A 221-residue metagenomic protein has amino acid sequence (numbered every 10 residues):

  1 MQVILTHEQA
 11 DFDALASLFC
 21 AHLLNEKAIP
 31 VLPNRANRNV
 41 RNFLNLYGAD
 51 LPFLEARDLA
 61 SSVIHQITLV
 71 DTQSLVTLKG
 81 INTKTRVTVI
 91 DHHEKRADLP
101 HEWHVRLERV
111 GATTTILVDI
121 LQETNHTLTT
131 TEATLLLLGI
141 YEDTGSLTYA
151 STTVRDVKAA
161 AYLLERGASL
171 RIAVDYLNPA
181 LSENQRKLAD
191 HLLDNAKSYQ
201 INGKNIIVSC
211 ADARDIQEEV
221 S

Functional and structural regions predicted by a protein language model:
M1-E8, A16-A49, L59-H65, E142-S221: Hydrophobic helix-and-loop "lid/oligomerization" segment in the mid-to-C-terminal part of catalytic domains
A10-A14, R106: Alpha-helix N-cap/helix-initiation motif
D11, A21, T68, D91 (+2 more regions): Divalent metal-coordination and catalytic microenvironments
D13-L23, A112-D119: Short amphipathic alpha-helical face segments that pack within enzyme cores and frequently flank/anchor catalytic
A21-H22, K84-T88, V105-R106, K158: Glycine-rich, phosphate-binding/catalytic loops in enzymes
A28-P30, V87, L136: Hydrophobic/aromatic residues located in beta-strands of well-ordered beta-sheets within soluble catalytic
N45-W103: Active-site cofactor/cluster-binding pocket
H92-A159: Short alpha-helices
